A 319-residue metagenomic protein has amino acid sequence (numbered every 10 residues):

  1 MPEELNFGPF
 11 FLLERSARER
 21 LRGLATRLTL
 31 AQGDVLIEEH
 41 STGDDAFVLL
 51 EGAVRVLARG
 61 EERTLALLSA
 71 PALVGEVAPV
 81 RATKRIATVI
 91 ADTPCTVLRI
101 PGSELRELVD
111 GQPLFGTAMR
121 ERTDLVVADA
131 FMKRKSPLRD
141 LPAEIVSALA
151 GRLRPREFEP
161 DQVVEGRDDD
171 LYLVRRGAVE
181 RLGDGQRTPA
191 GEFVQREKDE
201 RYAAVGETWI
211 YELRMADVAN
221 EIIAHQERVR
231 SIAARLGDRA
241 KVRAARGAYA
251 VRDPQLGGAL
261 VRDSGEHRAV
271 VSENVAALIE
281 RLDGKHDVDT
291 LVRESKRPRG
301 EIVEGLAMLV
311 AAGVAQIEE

Functional and structural regions predicted by a protein language model:
M1-D263, I317-E319: Cytosolic regulatory regions built on CNB/CRP/Popeye-like sensor folds
H267-E319: Long, charge-rich, low-complexity alpha-helical segments
